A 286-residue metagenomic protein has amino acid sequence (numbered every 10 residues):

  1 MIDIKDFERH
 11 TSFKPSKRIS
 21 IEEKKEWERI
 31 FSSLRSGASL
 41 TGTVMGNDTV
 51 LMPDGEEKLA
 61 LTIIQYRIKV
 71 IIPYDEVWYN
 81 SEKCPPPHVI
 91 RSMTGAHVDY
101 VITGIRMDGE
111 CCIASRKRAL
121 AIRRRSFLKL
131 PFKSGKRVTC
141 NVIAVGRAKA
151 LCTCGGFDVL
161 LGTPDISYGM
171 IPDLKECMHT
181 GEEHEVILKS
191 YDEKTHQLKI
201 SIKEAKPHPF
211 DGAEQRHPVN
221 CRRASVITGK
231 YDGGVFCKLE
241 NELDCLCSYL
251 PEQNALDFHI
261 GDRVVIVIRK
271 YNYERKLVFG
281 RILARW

Functional and structural regions predicted by a protein language model:
M1-W286: Single-stranded RNA-binding regions, centering on S1/OB-family and related RNA-binding modules
